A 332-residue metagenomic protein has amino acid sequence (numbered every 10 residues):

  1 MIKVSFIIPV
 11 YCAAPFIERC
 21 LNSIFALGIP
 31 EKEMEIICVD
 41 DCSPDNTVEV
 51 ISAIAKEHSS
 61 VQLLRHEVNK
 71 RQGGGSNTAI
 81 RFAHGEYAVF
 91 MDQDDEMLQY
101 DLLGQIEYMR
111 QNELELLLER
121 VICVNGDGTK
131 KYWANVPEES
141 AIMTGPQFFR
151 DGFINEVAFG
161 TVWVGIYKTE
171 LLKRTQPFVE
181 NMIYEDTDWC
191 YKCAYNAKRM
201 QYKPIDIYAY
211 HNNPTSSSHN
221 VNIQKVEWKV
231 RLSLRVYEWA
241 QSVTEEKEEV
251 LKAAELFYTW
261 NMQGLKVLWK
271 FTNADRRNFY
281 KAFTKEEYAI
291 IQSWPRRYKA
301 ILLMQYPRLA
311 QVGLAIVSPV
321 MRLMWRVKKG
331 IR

Functional and structural regions predicted by a protein language model:
I2-S5, E35, D188: Cell-envelope/extracellular polymer assembly enzymes that use nucleotide-activated donors
N22-E33: Short, acidic, metal-binding catalytic loop of nucleotide-sugar glycosyltransferases
D40-E49, V68: A conserved acidic beta->alpha catalytic loop
H66-A83: Glycine-rich, basic loop-to-helix element that forms the pyrophosphate-binding segment of sugar-nucleotide handling
A88: Short aromatic/hydrophobic "clamp" motif used to bind/position activated sugar donors
Y100-W133: Conserved donor NDP-sugar-binding/catalytic core segment of glycosyltransferases
M143-Q224, K229: Conserved nucleotide-sugar donor-binding catalytic segment
W269-R332: Membrane-interface aromatic/basic loop that binds lipid-linked glycans or pyrophosphate carriers, typified by
